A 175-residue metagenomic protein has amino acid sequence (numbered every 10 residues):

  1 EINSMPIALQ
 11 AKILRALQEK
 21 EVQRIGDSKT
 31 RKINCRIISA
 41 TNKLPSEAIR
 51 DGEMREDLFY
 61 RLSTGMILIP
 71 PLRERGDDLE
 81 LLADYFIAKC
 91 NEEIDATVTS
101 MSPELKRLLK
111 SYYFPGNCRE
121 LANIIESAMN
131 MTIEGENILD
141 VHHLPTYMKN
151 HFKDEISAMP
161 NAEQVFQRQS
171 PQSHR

Functional and structural regions predicted by a protein language model:
E1, K12: Walker B catalytic acidic pair
S4-M5, P45: Residues immediately C-terminal
M5-P6, R75: Catalytic P-loop NTPase motifs of RecA-like helicase/translocase cores
L9: Conserved short segment within the HATPase_c
G26-R36, L44-P160: Nucleotide-binding/hydrolysis machinery
N123, P160-R175: Bacterial C-terminal helix-turn-helix
